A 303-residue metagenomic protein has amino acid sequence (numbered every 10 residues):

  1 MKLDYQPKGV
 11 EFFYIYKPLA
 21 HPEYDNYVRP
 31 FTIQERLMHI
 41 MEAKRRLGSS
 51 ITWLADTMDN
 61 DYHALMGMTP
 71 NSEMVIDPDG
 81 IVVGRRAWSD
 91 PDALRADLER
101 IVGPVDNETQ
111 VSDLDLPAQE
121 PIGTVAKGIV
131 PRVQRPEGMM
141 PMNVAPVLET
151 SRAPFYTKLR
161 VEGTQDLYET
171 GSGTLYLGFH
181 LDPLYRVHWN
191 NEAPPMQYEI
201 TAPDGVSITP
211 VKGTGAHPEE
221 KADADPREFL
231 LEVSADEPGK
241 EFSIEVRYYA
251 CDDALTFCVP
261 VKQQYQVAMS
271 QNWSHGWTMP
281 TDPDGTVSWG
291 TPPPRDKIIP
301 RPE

Functional and structural regions predicted by a protein language model:
M1-L47, D59-D61: Structural microenvironment flanking redox-active thiols in thiol-disulfide oxidoreductases
P7-G9, D59-K158, W273-D282, W289-P294 (+1 more regions): Thiol-/selenol-based redox modules, centered on thioredoxin-like and closely related oxidoreductase domains
E11-Y16, T52-L54, R85: Structural recognition of the beta-strand scaffold that forms the well-ordered cores of secreted hydrolase catalytic
K17-P18, P78-D79, P203: Solvent-exposed coil/turn segments that connect beta secondary-structure elements in extracytoplasmic/periplasmic
D25-V28, A87, T256-F257: Short, solvent-exposed loop/turn segments at secondary-structure boundaries
L47, L54-T57, M66-G67: A contiguous binding-surface segment within folded domains or other stable secondary-structure elements
R132-E303: Structured interface patches
